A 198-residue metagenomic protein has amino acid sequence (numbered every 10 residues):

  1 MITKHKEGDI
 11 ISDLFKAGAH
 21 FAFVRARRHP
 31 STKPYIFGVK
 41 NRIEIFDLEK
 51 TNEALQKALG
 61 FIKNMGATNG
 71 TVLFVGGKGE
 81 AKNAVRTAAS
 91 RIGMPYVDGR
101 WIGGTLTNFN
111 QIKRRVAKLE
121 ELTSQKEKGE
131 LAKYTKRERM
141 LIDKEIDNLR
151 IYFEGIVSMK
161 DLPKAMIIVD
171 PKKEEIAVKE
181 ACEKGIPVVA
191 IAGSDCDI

Functional and structural regions predicted by a protein language model:
M1-T71, G77-K126, K136-R139, M159: N-terminal cationic and glycine-rich segments that engage phosphates or anionic surfaces
L59-G60, R150-I156, E175-I176: A generic local structural motif
N64, V157-K160, E180-E183: Solvent-exposed alpha-helices and their adjacent loops that cap or buttress functional pockets in soluble metabolic
T71-L73, P95-D98, I167, P187-A192: Short hydrophobic alpha-helical runs that function as membrane-insertion/retention elements
G77, P171, G193: Cofactor-binding loop segments of dinucleotide-utilizing enzymes, especially the Rossmann-like FAD- and NAD(P)+-binding
E121-A165: Active-site rim loops that border cofactor/substrate pockets in soluble metabolic enzymes
G155, K164-E180: Internal active-site segments that recognize and position negatively charged phosphoryl groups and nucleotide moieties
I176-I198: Short glycine/threonine-rich loop/turn motifs
